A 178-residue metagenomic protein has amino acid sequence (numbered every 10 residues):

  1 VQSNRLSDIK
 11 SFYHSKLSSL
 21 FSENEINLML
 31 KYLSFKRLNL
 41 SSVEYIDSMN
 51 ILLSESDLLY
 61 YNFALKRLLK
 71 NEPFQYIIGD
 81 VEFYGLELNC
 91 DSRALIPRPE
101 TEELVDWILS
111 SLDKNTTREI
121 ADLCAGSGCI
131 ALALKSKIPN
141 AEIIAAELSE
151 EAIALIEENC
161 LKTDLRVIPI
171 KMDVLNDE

Functional and structural regions predicted by a protein language model:
Q2-I78: N-terminal auxiliary segments of SAM/dcSAM-dependent transferases
L28, N115, L165: Structured loop/turn residues at beta-strand edges in well-structured enzyme cores
N62-I138, A146-I156, M172: SAM-dependent Rossmann-like transferase core, predominantly class I methyltransferases with a strong bias toward
E119, E142, R166: Residues at the starts of beta-strands that form the adenosine-phosphate
D164-V174: Conserved SAM-binding strand-loop segment of SAM-dependent methyltransferases
N176-E178: Short conserved loop adjoining the S-adenosyl-L-methionine
